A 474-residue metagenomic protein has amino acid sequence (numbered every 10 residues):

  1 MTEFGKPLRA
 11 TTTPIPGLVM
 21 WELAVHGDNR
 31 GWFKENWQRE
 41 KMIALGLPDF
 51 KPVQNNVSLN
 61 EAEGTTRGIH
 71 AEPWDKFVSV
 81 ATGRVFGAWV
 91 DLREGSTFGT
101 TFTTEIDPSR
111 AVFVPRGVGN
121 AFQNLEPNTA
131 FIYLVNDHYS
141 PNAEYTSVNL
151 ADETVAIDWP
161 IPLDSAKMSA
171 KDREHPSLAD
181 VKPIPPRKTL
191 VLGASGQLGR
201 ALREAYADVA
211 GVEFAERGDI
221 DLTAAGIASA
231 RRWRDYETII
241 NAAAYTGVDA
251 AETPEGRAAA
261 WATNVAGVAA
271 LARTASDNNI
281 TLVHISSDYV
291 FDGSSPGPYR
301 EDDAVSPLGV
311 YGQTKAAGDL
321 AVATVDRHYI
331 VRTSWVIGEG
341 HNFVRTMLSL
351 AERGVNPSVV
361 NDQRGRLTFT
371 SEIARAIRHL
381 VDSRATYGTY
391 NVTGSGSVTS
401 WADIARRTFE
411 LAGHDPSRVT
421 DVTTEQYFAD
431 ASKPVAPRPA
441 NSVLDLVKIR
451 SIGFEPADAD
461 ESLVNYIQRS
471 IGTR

Functional and structural regions predicted by a protein language model:
M1-I106, E126-N128, V135-R187: Non-catalytic, conserved peripheral segments adjacent to functional cores
S165-R187, P437-R474: C-terminal amphipathic/interface module of NAD(P)-dependent oxidoreductases and related NAD-binding regulators
P186-D208: N-terminal Rossmann NAD(P)H-binding glycine-rich loop of SDR-like oxidoreductase domains
T223-T263: NAD(P)H-binding glycine-rich loop region in Rossmannoid oxidoreductase-like domains and their noncatalytic homologs
A258, A262, A266-A270, D277 (+2 more regions): Catalytic helix-loop patch of NAD(P)-dependent Rossmann-fold dehydrogenases
L320-G365, S371-E372: NAD(P)-dependent short-chain dehydrogenase/reductase
L348-N356, L367-S395: Alpha-helical substrate-binding/gating segment
A376, S383-K433, I467, R474: Mid/C-terminal beta-alpha module of Rossmann-like enzyme folds, strongest in SDR-family dehydrogenases/epimerases
